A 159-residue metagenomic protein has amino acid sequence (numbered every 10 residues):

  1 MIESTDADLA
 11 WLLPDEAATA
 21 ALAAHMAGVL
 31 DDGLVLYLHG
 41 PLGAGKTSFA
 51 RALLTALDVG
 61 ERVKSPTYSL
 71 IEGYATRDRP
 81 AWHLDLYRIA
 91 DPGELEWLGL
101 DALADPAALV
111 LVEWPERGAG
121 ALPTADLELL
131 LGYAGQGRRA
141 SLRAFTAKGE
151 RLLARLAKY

Functional and structural regions predicted by a protein language model:
M1-L9, T55, A90-L95, D101-Y159: Short phosphate-coordinating micro-motif centered on Lys-Gly-acidic
I2-H25: N-terminal pre-Walker A segment at the start of P-loop NTPase domains
M26-G33: Phosphate-binding P-loop
V35-Y37: Short hydrophobic/aromatic beta-strand immediately N-terminal to the Walker A/P-loop
H39-P41: P-loop (Walker A) phosphate-binding loop of NTP-binding proteins
K46: Conserved lysine of the Walker
V59-Y74: Short beta-strand-centered segment that lines the nucleotide-binding/catalytic pocket of NTP-utilizing
